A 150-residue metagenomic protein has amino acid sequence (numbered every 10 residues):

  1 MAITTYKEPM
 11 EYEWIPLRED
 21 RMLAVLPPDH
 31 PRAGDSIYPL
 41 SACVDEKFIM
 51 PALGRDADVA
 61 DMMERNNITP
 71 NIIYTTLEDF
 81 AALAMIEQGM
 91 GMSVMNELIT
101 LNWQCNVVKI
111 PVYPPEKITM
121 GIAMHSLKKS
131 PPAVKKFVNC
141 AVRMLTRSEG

Functional and structural regions predicted by a protein language model:
A2-T4, T75-L77, V94-N96, T100: Short beta-strand and adjacent tight-turn residues that come in two discontinuous sequence segments and form the edges
T5, M50, T69-E78: Short beta-strand-to-loop elements that line the ligand-binding cleft of bilobed periplasmic-binding protein-like
T5-K7, P28, L53, N96-I99: Short secondary-structure boundary segments
M10-R21, D35-S36, A81-L127: Beta-alpha-beta core module
E11-M22, L26-F48, P132: Flexible hinge/capping segments at coil-to-helix
R32, E46-N66, S130-V138, S148: Secondary-structure junction motif
S41, A123-G150: Extended ligand-binding regions for polar small-molecule ligands
E64-I73, V107: A local structural motif
